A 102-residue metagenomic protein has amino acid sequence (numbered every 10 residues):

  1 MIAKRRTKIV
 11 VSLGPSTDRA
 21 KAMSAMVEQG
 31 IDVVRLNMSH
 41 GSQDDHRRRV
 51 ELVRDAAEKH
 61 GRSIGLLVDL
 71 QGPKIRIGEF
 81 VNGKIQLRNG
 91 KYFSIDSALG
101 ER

Functional and structural regions predicted by a protein language model:
M1-R102: Non-catalytic helical/linker scaffolds that mediate oligomerization, partner binding, and domain coupling around large
